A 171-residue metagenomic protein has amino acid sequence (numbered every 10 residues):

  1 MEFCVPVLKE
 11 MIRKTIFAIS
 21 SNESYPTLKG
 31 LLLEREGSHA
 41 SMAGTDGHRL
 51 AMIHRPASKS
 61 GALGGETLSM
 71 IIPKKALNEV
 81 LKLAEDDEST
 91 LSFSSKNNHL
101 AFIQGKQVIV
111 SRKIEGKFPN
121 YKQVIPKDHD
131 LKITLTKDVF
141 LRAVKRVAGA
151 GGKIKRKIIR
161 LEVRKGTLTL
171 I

Functional and structural regions predicted by a protein language model:
M1-I171: Structural preference for solvent-exposed beta-strand-turn elements and adjacent flexible terminal/loop segments within
